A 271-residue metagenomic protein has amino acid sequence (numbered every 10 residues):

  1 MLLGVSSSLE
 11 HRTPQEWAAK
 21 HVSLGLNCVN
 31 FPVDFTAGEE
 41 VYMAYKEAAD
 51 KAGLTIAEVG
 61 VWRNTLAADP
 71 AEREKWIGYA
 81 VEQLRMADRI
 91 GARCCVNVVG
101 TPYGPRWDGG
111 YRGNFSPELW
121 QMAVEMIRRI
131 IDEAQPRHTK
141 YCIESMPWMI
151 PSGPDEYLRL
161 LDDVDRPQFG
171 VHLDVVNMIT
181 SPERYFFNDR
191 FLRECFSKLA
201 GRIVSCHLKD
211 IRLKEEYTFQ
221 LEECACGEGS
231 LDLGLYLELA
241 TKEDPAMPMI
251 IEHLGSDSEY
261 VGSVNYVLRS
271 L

Functional and structural regions predicted by a protein language model:
M1-R93, P117, R128, R166 (+2 more regions): N-terminal pre-domain/capping segments
S7-Q15, F31-A44, N64-E74, Y103 (+5 more regions): Acidic-and-aromatic substrate-binding clefts and catalytic sites of carbohydrate-active enzymes
Q15, K51, P70-V171: Active-site acidic/histidine proton-transfer and metal-coordination neighborhood in alpha/beta enzyme cores
V29, V59, R128-A225, S230: Acidic/histidine-rich catalytic cores of soluble enzymes
E39-K51, A80-G91, P154-D162, R190-V204 (+1 more regions): Short amphipathic alpha-helices and their capping/turn segments at secondary-structure boundaries
Y111-L119, I150-P167, L221-L237, E259-L271: Short, electropositive alpha-helical surface patch
A246-L254: Short acidic/histidine-rich active-site segments
